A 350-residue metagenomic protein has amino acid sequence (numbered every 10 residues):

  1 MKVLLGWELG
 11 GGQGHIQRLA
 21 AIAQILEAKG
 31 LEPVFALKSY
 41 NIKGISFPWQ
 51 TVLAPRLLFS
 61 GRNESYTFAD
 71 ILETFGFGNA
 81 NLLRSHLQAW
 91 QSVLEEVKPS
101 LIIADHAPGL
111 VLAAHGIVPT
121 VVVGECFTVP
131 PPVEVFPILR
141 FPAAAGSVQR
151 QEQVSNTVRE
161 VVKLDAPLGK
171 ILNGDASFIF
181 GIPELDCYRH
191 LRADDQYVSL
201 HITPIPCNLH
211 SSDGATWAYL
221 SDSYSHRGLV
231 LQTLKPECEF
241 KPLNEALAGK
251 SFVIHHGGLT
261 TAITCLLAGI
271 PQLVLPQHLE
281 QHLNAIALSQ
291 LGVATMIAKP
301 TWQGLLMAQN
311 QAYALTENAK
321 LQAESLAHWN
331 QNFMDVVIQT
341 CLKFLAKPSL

Functional and structural regions predicted by a protein language model:
M1-D105, V111-A113, V118, F127 (+5 more regions): Glycosyltransferase specificity loop/lid
A21-Q24, D186-F252, A262: Donor-nucleotide binding loops and adjacent catalytic segments primarily of GT-B fold Leloir glycosyltransferases
S100-L101, A176, A215, F252: Structural motif
P119-D194: Active-site-proximal region of nucleotide-activated glycan assembly enzymes, centered on histidine/acidic-rich loops
N244, A262-A268, I286: Short alpha-helical segment that forms part of, or immediately flanks, the ligand-binding pocket in carbohydrate-active
A248-K250, T264-P271, L291: Conserved donor-binding/catalytic loop of nucleotide-activated donor transferases
V253-H255, P271-E280: Short hydrophobic beta-strand element within catalytic cores of glycosyltransferases and related nucleotide-activated
T260, Q272-L273, T295: A short hydrophobic/small-residue beta-strand
